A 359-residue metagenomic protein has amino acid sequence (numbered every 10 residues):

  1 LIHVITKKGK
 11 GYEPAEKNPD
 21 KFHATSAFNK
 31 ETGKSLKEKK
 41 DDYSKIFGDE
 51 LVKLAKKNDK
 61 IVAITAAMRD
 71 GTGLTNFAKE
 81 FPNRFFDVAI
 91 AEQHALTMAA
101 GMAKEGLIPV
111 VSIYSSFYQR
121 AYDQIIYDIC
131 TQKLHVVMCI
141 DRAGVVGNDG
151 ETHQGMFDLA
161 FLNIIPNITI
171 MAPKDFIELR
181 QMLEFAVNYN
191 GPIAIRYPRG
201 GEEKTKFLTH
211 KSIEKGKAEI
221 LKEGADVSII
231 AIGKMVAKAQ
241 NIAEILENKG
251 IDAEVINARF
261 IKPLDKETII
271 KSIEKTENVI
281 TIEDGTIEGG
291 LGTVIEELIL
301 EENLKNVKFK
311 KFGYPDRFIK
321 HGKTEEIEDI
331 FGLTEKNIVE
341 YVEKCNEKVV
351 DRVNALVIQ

Functional and structural regions predicted by a protein language model:
L1-T25, G33-K79, D87, Q93-T97 (+4 more regions): Thiamine diphosphate
V88-A89, I113-Y114, A172-D175, I282-D284: Short beta->alpha connector loops at strand-helix junctions that form conserved, small/polar/Pro-enriched
A100, I126, C130, L159 (+4 more regions): Short, well-ordered alpha-helical packing segments
G106: Conserved G/P- and acidic residue-centered "switch" motifs that form tight phosphate/ATP-binding loops in soluble
S116-Y118, D175-R180, E288-G289: Active-site glycine- and acidic-residue-rich loops that bind and position anionic ligands or nucleotide-like cofactors
N148-I165, A172, F176-V187: Internal gly/pro-rich beta-alpha loop/helix module that stabilizes soluble enzyme cofactors or their anionic handles
